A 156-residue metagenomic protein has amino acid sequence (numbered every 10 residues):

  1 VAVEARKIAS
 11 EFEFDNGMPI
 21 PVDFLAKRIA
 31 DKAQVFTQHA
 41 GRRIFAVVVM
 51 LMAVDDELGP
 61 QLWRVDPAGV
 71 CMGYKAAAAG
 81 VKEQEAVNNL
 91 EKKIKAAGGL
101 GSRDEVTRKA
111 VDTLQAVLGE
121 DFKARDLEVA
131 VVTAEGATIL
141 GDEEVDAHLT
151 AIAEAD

Functional and structural regions predicted by a protein language model:
V1-D156: Long, low-complexity N-terminal extensions
